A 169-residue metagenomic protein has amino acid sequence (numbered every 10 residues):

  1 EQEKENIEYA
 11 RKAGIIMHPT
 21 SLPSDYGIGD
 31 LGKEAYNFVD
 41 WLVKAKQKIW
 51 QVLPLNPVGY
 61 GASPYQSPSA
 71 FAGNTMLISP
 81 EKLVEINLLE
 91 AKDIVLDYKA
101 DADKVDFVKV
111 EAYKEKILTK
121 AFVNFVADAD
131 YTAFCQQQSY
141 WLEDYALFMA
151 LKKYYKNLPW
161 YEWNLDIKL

Functional and structural regions predicted by a protein language model:
Q2-E3, E8-L169: Acidic/aromatic-lined carbohydrate-recognition and catalytic surfaces of CAZymes acting on diverse glycans
